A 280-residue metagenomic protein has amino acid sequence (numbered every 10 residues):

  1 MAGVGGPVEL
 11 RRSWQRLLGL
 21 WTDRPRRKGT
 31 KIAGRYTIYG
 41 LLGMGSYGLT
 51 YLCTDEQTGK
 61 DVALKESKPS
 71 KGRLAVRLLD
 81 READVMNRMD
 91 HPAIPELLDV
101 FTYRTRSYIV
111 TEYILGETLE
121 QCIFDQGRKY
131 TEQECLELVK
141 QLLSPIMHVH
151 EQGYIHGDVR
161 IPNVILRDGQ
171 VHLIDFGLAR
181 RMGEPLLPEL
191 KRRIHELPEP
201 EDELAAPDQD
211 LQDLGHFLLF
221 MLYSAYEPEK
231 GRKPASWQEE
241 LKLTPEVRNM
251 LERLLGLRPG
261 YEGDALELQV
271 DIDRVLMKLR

Functional and structural regions predicted by a protein language model:
A2-T30: Juxta-kinase regulatory segment immediately upstream of eukaryotic protein kinase catalytic domains
L49, D55-L74: ATP-binding glycine-rich loop module of kinase domains
K71-R88: AlphaC helix of the eukaryotic protein kinase fold
V100: Activation-segment/catalytic-loop signature of the eukaryotic protein kinase fold
R104-T118: Conserved short submotifs of the Hanks-type protein kinase catalytic core that shape the nucleotide-binding pocket
L119-Y130: AlphaC helix of the protein kinase catalytic domain
L138-V139: Activation segment signature within eukaryotic-like protein kinase domains
H150-L166: Catalytic-loop of the protein kinase fold
